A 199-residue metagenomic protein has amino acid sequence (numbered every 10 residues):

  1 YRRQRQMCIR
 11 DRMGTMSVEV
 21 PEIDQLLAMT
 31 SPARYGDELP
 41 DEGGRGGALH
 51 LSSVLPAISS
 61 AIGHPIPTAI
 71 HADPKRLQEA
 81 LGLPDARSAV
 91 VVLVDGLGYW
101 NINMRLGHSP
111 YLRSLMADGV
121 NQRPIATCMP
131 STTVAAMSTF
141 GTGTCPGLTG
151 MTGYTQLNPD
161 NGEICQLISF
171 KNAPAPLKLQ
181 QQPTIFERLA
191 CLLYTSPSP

Functional and structural regions predicted by a protein language model:
Y1-D11, Y194-P199: Single conserved hydrophobic/aromatic residue that forms the stacking wall/gate of nucleotide- or nucleobase-binding
G14-A89, G96-F186: Active-site nucleophile/metal-coordination loop of metallo-enzymes that catalyze phosphate/sulfate and related
V90-V92, S196: Hydrophobic/aromatic beta-strand patches that form the interior of the parallel beta-sheet core in alpha/beta enzyme
A190: Anion (oxyanion) recognition and catalysis
